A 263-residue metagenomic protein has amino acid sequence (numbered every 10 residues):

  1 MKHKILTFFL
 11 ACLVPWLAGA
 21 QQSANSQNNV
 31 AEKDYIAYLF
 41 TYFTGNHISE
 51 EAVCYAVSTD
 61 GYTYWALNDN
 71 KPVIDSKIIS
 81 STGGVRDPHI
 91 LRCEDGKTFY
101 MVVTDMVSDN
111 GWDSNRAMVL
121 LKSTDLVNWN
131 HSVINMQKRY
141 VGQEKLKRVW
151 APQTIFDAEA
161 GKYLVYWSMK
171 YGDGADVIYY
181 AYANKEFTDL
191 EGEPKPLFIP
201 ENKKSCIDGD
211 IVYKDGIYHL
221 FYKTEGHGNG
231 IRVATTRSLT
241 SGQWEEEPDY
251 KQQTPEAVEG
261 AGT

Functional and structural regions predicted by a protein language model:
M1-I5: Positively charged n-region of N-terminal signal peptides that target proteins for export
L6-F8, N25-S26: Short amphipathic alpha-helical "recognition" segments used for binding
T7-W16: Bacterial N-terminal signal peptides
Q22-V149, I155-V258: Beta-rich carbohydrate-recognition and catalytic domains
A261-T263: Feature captures outer-membrane beta-barrel proteins of Gram-negative bacteria and organelles
